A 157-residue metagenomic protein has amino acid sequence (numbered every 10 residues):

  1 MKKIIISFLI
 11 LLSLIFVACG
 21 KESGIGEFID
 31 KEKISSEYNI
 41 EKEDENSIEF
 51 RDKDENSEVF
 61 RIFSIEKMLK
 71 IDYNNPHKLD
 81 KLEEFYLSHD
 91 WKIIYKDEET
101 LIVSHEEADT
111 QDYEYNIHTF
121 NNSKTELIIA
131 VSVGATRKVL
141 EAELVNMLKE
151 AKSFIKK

Functional and structural regions predicted by a protein language model:
M1-I4: Positively charged n-region of N-terminal signal peptides that target proteins for export
I15-A18: C-terminal motif of bacterial Sec signal peptides marking the signal peptidase cleavage site
G20-E22: Bacterial signal peptide processing site
I25-K42, N75-L87: Amphipathic alpha-helical segments
D30, S36-E37, V131-K157: Surface-exposed amphipathic alpha-helical segments
I34-Y73, E106-A108: Secretory pathway targeting signatures of secreted, lumenal, and periplasmic proteins
E83-S123: Signature of long, low-cysteine stretches enriched in small and polar/charged residues
